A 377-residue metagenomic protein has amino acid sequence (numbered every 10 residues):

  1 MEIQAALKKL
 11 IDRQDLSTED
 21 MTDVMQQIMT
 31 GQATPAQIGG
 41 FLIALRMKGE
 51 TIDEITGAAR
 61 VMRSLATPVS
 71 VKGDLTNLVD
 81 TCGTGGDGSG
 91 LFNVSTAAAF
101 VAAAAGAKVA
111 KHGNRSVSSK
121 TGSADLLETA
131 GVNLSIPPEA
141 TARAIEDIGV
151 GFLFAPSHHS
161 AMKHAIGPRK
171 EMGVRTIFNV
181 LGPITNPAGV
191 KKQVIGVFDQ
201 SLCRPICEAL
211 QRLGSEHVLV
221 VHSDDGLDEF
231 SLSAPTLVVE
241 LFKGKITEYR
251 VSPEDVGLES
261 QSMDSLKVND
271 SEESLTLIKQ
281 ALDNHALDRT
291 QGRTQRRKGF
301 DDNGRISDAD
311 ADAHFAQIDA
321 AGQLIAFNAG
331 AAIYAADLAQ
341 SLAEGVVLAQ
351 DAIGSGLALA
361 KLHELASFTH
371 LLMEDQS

Functional and structural regions predicted by a protein language model:
M1-E2, L10-T56, R63-G73, L324: N-terminal glycine-rich anion-binding loops that anchor highly charged ligand groups
K9, S64-T67, L91, G106 (+2 more regions): Glycine-rich anion-binding loops and their surrounding alpha/beta cores
I11, L42-R46, D80-G85, A332-A335: Short glycine-rich or small-residue beta-strand-to-loop segments that form or flank ligand, phosphate, metal/Fe-S
R13, G31, G83-G90, D283: Short, glycine-rich nucleotide/cofactor-binding loops
E19, L42, F92-I148: A glycine-rich phosphate/pyrophosphate-binding beta-strand-loop-alpha-helix module
G40, A97-V101, L324, N328-A331: Short amphipathic alpha-helical face segments that pack within enzyme cores and frequently flank/anchor catalytic
G49-K111: Active-site cofactor/substrate anionic-group-binding motifs, chiefly glycine- and Lys/Arg-rich phosphate-binding loops
G83-G88, G113-S119, H158, D224-D225 (+1 more regions): Acidic, glycine-rich active-site loops and adjacent beta-strand->loop/helix elements that engage anionic groups
